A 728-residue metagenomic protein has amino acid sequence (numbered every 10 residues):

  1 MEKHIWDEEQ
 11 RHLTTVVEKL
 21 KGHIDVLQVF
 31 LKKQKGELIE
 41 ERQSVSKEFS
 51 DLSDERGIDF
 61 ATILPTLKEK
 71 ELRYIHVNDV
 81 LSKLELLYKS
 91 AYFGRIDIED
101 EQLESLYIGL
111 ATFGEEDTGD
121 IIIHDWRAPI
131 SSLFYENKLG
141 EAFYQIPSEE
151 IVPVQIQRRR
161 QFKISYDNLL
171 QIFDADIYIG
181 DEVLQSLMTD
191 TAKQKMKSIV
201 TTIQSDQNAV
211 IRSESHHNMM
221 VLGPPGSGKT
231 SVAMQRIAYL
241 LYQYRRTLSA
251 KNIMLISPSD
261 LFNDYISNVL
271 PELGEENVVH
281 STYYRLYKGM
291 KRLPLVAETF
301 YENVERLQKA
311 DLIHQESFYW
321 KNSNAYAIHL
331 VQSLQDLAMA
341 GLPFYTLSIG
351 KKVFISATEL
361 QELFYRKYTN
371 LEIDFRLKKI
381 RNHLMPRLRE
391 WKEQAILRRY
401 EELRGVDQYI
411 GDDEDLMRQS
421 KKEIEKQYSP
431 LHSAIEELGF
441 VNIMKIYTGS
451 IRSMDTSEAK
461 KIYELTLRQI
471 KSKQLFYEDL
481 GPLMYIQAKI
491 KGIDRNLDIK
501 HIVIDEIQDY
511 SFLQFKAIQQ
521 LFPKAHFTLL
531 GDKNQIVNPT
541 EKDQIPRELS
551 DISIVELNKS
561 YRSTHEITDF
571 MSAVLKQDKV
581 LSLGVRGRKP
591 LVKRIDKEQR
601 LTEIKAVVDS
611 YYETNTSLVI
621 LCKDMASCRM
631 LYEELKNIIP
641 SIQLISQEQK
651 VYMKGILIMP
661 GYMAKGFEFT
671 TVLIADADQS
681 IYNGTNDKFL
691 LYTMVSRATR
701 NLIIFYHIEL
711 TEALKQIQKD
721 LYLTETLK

Functional and structural regions predicted by a protein language model:
M1-L31, K35, I39, S46 (+3 more regions): P-loop NTPase Walker
M1-V200, Q204, N208-A209, T711-E712 (+1 more regions): Extended, charged low-complexity regulatory segments
R95-D97, Q161, M220, V232 (+3 more regions): A structural signal for short, well-ordered beta-strand segments and their strand-loop junctions that often border
T189, K193, N370, D374-L377 (+1 more regions): Conserved phosphate/pyrophosphate-binding and hydrolysis machinery centered on Walker-type P-loop NTPases, extending
K195-I199, K229-A233, I380, L384 (+4 more regions): Phosphate/oxyanion-binding active-site loops and adjacent basic polyanion-contact surfaces
T202-A209, R236, H329, Y485 (+3 more regions): Well-ordered alpha-helical segments embedded in enzymatic catalytic cores
L241-I502, D509-A517, A525: Alpha-helical nucleic-acid-binding subdomain of P-loop helicases immediately C-terminal to the Walker A/P-loop
N268, E272-E276, S281-R285, R292-F300 (+3 more regions): Conserved helicase motor core of SF1/SF2 NTP-dependent helicases
